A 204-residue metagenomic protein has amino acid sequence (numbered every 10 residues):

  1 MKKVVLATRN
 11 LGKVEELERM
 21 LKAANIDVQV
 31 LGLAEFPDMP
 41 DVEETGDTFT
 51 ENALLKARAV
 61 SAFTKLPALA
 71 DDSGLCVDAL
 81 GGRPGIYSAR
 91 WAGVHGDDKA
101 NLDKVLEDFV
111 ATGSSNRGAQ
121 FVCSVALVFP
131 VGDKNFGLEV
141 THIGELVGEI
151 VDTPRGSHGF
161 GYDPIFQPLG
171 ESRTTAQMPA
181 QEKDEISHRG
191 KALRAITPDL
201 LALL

Functional and structural regions predicted by a protein language model:
K2-V5, L11-L31, E35-L204: Anionic-ligand binding patches
